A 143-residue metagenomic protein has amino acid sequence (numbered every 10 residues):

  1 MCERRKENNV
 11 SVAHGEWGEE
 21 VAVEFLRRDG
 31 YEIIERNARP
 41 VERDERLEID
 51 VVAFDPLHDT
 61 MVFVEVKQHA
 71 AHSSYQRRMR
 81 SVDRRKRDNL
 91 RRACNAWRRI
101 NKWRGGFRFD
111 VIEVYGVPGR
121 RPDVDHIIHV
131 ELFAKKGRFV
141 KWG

Functional and structural regions predicted by a protein language model:
M1-E24: Interdomain/boundary linker segments immediately adjacent to catalytic/signaling cores
G15, E19, E45, V82-K86: Short, conserved glycine- and acidic-residue-centered signature motifs in active-site or ligand-binding loops
L26, I49-S73, L90: Conserved catalytic cores of phosphodiester-cleaving nucleases, focusing on short active-site segments
R27-D44: A short acidic/basic microdomain associated with nuclease active sites
N37, D50-V52, K67, I112-Y115: Anionic group-transfer/hydrolysis microenvironments
L47-I49, V62, F107-F109, P122: Change "...and in nucleic-acid phosphodiester-cleaving endonucleases..." to "...and in nucleic-acid processing enzymes
Q68-G119: Catalytic cores of nucleic-acid endonucleases
W103, I112-G143: Non-catalytic C-terminal interaction segments of nucleic acid-processing enzymes
